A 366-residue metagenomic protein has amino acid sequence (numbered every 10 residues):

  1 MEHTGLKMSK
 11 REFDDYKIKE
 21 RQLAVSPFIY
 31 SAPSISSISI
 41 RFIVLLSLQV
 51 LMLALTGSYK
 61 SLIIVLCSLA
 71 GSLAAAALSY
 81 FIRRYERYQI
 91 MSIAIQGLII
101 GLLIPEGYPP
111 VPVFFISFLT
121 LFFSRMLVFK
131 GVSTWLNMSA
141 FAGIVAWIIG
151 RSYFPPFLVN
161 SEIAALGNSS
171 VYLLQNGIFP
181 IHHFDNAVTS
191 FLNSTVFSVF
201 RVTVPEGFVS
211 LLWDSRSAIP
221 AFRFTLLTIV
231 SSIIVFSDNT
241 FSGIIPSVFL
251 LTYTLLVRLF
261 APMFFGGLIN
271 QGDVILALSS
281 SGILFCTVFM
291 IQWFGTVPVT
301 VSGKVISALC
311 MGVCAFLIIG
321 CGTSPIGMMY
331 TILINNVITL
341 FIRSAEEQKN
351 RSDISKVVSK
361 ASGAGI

Functional and structural regions predicted by a protein language model:
M1-Y80, R351-I366: N-terminal signal-anchor module of multipass membrane proteins
L45-M52, S72-A76, I93-L102, S117-S124 (+4 more regions): Hydrophobic, membrane-inserted alpha-helices
T56-A70, E106-F115, L211-T225, I269-I283: Structural signature of hydrophobic alpha-helical transmembrane segments
E86-Q96, P112-I116, S133-I144, G243-L251 (+2 more regions): Cytoplasmic-side transmembrane-helix entry/capping segments in multi-pass membrane proteins
A94-E106, A140-F154, Y172, L250-F260 (+2 more regions): Small-residue-rich segments of transmembrane alpha-helices in multi-pass membrane proteins, especially helix faces
W135-A140, I275-I283, K304, G322-I334: Loop-to-transmembrane alpha-helix initiation sites
L136-V230: Long hydrophobic alpha-helical segments that form multi-pass transmembrane helix bundles in integral membrane proteins
F222-L227, V235-I269: Conserved mixed alpha/beta catalytic, RNA-binding, or beta-rich assembly cores of soluble enzyme, regulatory
